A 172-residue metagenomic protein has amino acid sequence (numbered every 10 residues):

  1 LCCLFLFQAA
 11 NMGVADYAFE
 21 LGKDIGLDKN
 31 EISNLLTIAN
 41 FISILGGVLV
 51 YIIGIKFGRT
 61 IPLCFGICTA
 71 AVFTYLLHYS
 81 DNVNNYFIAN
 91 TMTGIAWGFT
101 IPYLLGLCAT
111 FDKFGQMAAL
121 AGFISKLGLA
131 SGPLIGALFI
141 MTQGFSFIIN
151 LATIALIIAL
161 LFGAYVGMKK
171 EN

Functional and structural regions predicted by a protein language model:
L1-T37: Extracytoplasmic gate region of multi-pass secondary transporters
E20, I101-F111, G115: Intracellular helix-loop hinge segments at the cytoplasmic ends of transmembrane helices in 12-TM rocker-switch-type
N34-S43, T93, A121, S125: Transmembrane alpha-helical segments of major facilitator superfamily
N40-V48, L129-A130: Residue-level signature of mid-helix packing/kink "hotspots" within the transmembrane helices of 12-pass Major
G46-R59, I140: Helix-to-loop junctions at the C-terminal end of transmembrane segments in multipass secondary transporters
G58-L104: C-terminal transmembrane helical hairpin of 12-TM major facilitator-type secondary transporters
F111-F145, A152: A late C-terminal transmembrane helix in Major Facilitator Superfamily
N150-N172: Multi-pass alpha-helical transporter architecture, strongest for 12-TM Major Facilitator/SLC carriers used
